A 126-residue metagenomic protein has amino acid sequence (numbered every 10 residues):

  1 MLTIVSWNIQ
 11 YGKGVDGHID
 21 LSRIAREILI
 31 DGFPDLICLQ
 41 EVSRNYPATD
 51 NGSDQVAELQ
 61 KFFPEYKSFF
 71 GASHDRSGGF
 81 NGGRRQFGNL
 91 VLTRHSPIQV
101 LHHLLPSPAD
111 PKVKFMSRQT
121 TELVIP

Functional and structural regions predicted by a protein language model:
M1-E65, F70-Q86: N-terminal, active-site-proximal structural segment of metallo-dependent hydrolase catalytic domains
S6, L36, N89-V91, T120-V124: Conserved hydrophobic/aromatic beta-strand scaffold that supports enzyme active sites
Q55, Q86-G88, S117-T121: Residues that flank catalytic or metal-binding motifs in active/ligand-binding sites
K61-F63, R84-V100, P126: Conserved beta strand-loop-helix elements of the APE1-like EEP
K67-F70, G78-N81, T93, I98 (+1 more regions): Aromatic-residue detector
H95-P126: Active-site catalytic loop in hydrolytic enzyme cores
